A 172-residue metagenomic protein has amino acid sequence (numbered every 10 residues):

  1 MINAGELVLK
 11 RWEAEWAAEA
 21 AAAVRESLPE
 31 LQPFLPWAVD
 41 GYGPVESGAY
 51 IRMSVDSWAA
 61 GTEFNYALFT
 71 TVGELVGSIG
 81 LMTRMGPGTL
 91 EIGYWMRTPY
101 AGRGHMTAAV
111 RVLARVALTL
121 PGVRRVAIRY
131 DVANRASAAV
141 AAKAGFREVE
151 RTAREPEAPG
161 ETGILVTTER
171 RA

Functional and structural regions predicted by a protein language model:
M1-E19, A23-P33, N65-A172: Acyl-donor (CoA/ACP) binding surface of acyl/acetyltransferases
Q32-R52: Conserved GNAT-fold acetyl-CoA-binding loop/helix
A49, M53, V112-R115: Generic recognition of well-ordered alpha-helical segments within structured catalytic/regulatory domains
D56-G61: Short loop/turn motifs at secondary-structure junctions and domain boundaries
